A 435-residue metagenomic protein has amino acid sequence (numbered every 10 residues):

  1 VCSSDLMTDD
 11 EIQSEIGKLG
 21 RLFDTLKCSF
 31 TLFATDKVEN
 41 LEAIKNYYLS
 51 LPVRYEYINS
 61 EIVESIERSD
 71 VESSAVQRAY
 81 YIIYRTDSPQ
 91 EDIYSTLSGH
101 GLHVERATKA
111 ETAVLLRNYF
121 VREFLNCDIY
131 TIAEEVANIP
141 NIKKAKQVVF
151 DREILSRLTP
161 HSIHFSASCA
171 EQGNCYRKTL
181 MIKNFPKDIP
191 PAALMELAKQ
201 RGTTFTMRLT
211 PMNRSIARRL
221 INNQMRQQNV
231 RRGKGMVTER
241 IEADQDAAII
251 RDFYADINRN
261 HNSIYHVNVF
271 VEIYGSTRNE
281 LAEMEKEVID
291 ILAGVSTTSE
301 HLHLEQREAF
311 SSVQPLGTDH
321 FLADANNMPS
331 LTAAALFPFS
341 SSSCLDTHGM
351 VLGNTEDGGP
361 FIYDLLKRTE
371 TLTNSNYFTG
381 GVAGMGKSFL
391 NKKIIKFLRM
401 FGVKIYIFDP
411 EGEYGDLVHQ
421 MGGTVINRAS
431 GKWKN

Functional and structural regions predicted by a protein language model:
V1-F339: Extended, folded cores of ATP/NTP-driven motor/assembly subunits in large transport and secretion machines
S4, K37-E39, E411-Y414, G431-K434: Conserved nucleotide-binding/hydrolysis micro-motifs of P-loop NTPases
S50-L51, A429-N435: Conserved ATP-driven motor cores of ASCE-family P-loop NTPases powering translocation/secretion/packaging/pilus
R85-D87, L366, G431: Short, loop-centered acidic/histidine patches that primarily coordinate divalent metals
N327-F337, S341-G358: Pre-P-loop entry segment of helicase/translocase ATPase cores
T347-R428: Glycine-rich phosphate-binding loop of nucleotide-binding enzymes
